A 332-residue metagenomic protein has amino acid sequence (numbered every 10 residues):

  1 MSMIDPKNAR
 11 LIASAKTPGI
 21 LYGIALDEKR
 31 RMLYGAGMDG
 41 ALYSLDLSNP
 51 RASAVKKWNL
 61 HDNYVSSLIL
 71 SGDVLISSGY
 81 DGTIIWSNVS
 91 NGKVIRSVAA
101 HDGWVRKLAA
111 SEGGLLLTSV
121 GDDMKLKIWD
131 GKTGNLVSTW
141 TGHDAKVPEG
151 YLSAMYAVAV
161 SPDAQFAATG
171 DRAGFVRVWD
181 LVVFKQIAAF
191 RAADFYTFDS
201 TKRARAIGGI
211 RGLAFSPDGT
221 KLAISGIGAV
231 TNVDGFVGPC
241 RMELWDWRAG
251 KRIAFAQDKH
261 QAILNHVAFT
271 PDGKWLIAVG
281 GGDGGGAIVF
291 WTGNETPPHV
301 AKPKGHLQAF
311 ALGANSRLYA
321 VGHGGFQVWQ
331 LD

Functional and structural regions predicted by a protein language model:
M1-D332: WD40-repeat beta-propeller superdomains and closely related acidic/aromatic-rich repeat-like regions
